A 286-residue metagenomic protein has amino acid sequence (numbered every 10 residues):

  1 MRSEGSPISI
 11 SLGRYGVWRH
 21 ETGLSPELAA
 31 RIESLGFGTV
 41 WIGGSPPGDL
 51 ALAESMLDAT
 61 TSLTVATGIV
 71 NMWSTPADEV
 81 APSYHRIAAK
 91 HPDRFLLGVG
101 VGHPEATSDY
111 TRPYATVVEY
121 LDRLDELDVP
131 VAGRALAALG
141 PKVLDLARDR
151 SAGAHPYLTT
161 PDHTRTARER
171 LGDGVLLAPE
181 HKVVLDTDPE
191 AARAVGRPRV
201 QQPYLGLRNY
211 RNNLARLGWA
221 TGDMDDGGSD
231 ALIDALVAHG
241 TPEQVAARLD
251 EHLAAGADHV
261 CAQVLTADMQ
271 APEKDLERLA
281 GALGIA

Functional and structural regions predicted by a protein language model:
M1-A286: Active-site-adjacent structural elements that line small-molecule/cofactor binding pockets in enzymes
